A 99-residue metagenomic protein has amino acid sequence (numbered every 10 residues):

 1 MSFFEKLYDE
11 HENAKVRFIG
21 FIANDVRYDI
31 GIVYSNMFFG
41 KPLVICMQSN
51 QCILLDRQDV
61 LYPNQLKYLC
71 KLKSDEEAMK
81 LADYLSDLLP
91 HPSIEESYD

Functional and structural regions predicted by a protein language model:
M1-I30: Negatively charged, low-complexity tracts enriched in Asp/Glu with abundant Ser/Thr
S2, A14, F18, Q51-D59 (+1 more regions): Membrane-targeting and insertion segments and their boundary/processing signals
S2, K6, N13, V44 (+2 more regions): Short, highly charged low-complexity linear segments
Y8-N13, I30-G31, F39, Q58 (+2 more regions): Short, functionally important structural connectors and interaction interfaces within domains
A14, I45, S93-E96: N-terminal processing/targeting junctions
I30-K41, A82-Y84, S93-I94: Short charge-dense sequence patches
Y34-V60: A short, structured beta-strand/loop element
D56-D99: Mixed-charge, Lys/Arg-enriched low-complexity segments
